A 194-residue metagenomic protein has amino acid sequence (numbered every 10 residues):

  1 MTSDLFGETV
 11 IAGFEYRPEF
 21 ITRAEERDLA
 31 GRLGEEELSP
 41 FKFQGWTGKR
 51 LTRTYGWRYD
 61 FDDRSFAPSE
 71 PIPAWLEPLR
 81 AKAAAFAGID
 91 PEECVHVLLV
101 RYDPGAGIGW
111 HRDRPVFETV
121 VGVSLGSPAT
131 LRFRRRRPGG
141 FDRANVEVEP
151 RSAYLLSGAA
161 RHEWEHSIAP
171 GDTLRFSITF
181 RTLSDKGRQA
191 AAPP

Functional and structural regions predicted by a protein language model:
M1-P194: Non-heme Fe(II) oxygenase metal-center motifs and adjacent flexible, charged/small-residue loops
